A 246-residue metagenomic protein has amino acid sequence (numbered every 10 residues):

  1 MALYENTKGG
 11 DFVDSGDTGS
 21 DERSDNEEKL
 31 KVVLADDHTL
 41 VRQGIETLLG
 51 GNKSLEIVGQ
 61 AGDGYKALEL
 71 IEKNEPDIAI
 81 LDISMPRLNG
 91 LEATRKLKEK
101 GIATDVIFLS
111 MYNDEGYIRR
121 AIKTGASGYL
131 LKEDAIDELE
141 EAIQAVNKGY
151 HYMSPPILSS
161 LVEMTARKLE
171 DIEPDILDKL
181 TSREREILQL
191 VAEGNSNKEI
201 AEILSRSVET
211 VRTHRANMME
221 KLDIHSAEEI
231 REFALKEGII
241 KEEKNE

Functional and structural regions predicted by a protein language model:
A2, M219-E246: Basic, Lys/Arg-enriched C-terminal extension of HTH/homeodomain DNA-binding domains
N26-E28, S159-L190, K241-E246: Regulatory hinge/linker segments at domain boundaries that couple sensory/effector modules to output domains
D63-K66, N89-E92: Acidic catalytic/metal-coordinating carboxylates
N74-I80: Active-site beta3 strand of CheY-like receiver
D82, S110: Active-site residues of response regulator receiver
M85: Receiver (REC) domain active-site loop signature in two-component systems and cognate sites in sensor histidine kinases
S196-E229: Recognition helix of helix-turn-helix DNA-binding domains
